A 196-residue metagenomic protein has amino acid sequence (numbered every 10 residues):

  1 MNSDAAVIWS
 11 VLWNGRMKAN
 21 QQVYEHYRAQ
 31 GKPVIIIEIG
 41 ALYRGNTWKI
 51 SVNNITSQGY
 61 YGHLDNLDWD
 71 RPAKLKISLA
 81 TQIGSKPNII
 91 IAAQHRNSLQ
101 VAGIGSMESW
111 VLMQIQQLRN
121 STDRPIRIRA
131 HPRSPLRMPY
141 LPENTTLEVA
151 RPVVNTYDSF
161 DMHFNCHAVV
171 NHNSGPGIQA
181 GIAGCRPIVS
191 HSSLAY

Functional and structural regions predicted by a protein language model:
M1-T47: Extended catalytic core of nucleotide-activated donor transferases of GT-like folds
D4-V7, N88, P125, H167-A168: Structural motif
W9, I37-I39, R129, H172 (+1 more regions): Generic beta-sheet signal
K32-I104: A nucleotide-sugar donor-handling region in carbohydrate enzymes
V34-I35, I126, P187: Hydrophobic beta-strand scaffold residues
G84-Y140: Conserved catalytic-core segment of nucleotide-activated headgroup transferases in glycan assembly
R119-A183: Donor nucleotide-activated moiety binding/catalytic core segment of transferases that use nucleotide-activated donors
P176-Y196: Catalytic binding pocket for nucleotide-activated donors in carbohydrate/polymer assembly enzymes
